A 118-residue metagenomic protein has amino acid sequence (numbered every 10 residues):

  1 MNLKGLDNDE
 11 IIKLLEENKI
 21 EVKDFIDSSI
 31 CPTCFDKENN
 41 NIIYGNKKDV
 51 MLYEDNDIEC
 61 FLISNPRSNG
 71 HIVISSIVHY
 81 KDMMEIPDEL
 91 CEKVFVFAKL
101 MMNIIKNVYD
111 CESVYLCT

Functional and structural regions predicted by a protein language model:
M1-Y80: Active-site microenvironments that recognize anionic phosphate/pyrophosphate groups
I72-F95: Short histidine-centered catalytic/ligand-binding loop motif
V94-V108: Active-site helix/loop of acyl-thioester processing domains in fatty-acid/polyketide metabolism, spanning hotdog-fold
Y109-T118: A short glycine-rich, hydrophobically flanked beta-strand micro-motif that places a catalytic Asp/Glu for divalent metal
